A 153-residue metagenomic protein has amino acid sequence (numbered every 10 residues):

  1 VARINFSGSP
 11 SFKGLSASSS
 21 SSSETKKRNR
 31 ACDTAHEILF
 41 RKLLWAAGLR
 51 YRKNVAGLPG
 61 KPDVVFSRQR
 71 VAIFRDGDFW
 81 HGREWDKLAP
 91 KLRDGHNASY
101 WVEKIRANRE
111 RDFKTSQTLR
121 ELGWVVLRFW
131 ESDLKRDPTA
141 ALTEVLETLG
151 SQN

Functional and structural regions predicted by a protein language model:
V1-N153: Nucleic-acid endo/exonuclease domains
